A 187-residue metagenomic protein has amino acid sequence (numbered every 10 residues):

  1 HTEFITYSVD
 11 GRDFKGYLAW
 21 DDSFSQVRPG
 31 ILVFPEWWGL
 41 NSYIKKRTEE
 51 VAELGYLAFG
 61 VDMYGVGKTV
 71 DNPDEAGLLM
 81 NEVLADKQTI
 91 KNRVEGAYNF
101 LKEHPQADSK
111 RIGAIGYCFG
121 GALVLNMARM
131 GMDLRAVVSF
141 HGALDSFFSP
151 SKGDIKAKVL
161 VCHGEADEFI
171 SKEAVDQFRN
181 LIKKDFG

Functional and structural regions predicted by a protein language model:
F4-Q106: Serine-hydrolase catalytic machinery in alpha/beta-hydrolase-like enzymes
V33, F59, I115, V138 (+1 more regions): Conserved Rossmann-like nucleotide-binding pocket used by diverse enzymes that bind dinucleotide cofactors
V33-W37, C118-G121, G142, G164: Glycine-rich His-Gly loop
R47, S171-L181: Short alpha-helix in the alpha/beta-hydrolase fold that links the catalytic acid
V94-I155: Primarily recognizes the serine-hydrolase "nucleophile elbow" in alpha/beta-hydrolase and SGNH/GDSL folds
I155, V161-H163: Short beta-strand/loop motif that positions the catalytic acidic residue of the alpha/beta-hydrolase fold
A166-I170: Acidic catalytic loop of the alpha/beta-hydrolase fold
K183-G187: Catalytic histidine neighborhood in serine/cysteine hydrolases with alpha/beta-hydrolase-type architecture
